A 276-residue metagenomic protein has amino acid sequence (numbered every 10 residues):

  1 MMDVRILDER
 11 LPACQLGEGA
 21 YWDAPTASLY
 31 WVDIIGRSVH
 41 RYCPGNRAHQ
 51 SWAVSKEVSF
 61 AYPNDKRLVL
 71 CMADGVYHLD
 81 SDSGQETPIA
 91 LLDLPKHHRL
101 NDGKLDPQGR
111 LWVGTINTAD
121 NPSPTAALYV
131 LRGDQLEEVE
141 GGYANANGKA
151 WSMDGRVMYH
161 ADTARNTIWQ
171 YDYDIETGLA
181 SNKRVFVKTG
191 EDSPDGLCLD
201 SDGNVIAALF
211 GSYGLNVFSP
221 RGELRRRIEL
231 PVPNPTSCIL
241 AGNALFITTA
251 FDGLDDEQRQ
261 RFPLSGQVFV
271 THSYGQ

Functional and structural regions predicted by a protein language model:
V4-R10, R47-A53, T87-D93, Q135-G141 (+2 more regions): A short beta-strand motif characteristic of beta-propeller blades
L11-T26, V54-C71, L94-L111, V139-V157 (+3 more regions): Beta-rich, blade/repeat-based domains predominating in secreted/periplasmic proteins but also intracellular
A24, L29-I35, V69-D74, V113-P122 (+4 more regions): Conserved beta-strand positions in repeat-built beta-propeller and related beta-rich domains
S38-H40, G75, A126-Y129, T167-W169 (+2 more regions): A short loop-to-beta-strand structural motif that recurs across blades of beta-propeller domains
P44, N64-K66, Y129-E137, M153 (+2 more regions): Flexible "stalk/tail and boundary" regions
Q85-V139: Hydrophobic alpha-helical segments and helix pairs
Y171-G178, S273-Q276: Short loop/turn segments immediately following beta-strands, especially the blade-tip and inter-blade linker loops
I239-Q276: Blade-level signature of beta-propeller repeat domains, shared across WD40, Kelch, NHL, RCC1 and BNR/Asp-box propellers
